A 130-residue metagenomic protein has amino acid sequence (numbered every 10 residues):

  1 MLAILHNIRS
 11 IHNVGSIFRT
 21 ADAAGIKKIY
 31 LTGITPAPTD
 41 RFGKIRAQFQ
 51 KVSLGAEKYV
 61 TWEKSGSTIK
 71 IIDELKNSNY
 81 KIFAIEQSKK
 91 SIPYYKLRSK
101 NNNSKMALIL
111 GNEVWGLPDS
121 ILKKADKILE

Functional and structural regions predicted by a protein language model:
M1-S88: RNA substrate-binding interface of SAM-dependent RNA methyltransferases
D73-K81, K96-K105: Short, basic, low-complexity termini and linkers enriched in Ser/Thr/Gly/Pro that act as targeting/leader peptides
I82, I128-L129: Short, well-ordered beta-strand core segments
Q87-K90, N112-W115: Short glycine-rich anion-binding loops that position phosphate/pyrophosphate groups of nucleotides and phosphorylated
A125: An anion/phosphate-binding loop that grips the pyrophosphate of nucleotide cofactors and donors
